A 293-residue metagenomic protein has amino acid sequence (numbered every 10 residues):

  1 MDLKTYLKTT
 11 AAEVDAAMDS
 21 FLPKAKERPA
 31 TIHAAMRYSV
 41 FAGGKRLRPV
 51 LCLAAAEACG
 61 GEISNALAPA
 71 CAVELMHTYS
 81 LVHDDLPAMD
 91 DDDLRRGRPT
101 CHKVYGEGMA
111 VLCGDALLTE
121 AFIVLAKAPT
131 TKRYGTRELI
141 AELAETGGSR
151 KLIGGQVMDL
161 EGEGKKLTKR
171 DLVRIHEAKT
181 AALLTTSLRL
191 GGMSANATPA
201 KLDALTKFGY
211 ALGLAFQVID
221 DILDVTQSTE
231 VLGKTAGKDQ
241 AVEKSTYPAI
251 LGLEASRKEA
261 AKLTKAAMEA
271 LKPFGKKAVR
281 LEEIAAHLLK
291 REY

Functional and structural regions predicted by a protein language model:
M1-L22: N-terminal amphipathic/basic leader segments beginning at the initiator methionine
L22, K26-A270, K276-L289: Mg2+-dependent prenyl diphosphate-binding active-site environment of isoprenoid biosynthetic enzymes
